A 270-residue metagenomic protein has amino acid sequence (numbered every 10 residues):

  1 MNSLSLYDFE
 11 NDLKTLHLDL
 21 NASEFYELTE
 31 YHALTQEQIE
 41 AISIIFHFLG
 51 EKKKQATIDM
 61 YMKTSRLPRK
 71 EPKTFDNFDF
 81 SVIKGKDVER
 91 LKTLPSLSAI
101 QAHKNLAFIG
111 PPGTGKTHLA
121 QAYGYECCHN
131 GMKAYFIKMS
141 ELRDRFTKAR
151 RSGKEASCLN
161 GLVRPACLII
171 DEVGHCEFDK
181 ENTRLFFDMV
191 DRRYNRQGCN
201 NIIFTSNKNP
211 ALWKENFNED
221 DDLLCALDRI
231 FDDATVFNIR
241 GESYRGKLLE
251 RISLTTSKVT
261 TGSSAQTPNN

Functional and structural regions predicted by a protein language model:
M1-S23: Charged, compositionally biased N-terminal leader segments and the immediate start of the first structured element
L18-R69: Interdomain "pre-motor" coupling segment immediately N-terminal to P-loop NTPase/helicase cores
N21-T29, K133, L142-A149, G153-V163 (+2 more regions): Replace "adjacent to P-loop NTPase cores in ATP/GTP-dependent enzymes" with "adjacent to NTP-binding cores
K73-S98: N-terminal pre-Walker A segment at the start of P-loop NTPase domains
P95-S96, H103, E181-T183: ATPase nucleotide-binding head domains, primarily ABC-like/P-loop NTPase cores
H103-L119: Walker A/P-loop nucleotide-binding motif
G124-I137: Post-Walker A helix-loop "phosphate-sensing" segment adjacent to the P-loop in P-loop NTPases
